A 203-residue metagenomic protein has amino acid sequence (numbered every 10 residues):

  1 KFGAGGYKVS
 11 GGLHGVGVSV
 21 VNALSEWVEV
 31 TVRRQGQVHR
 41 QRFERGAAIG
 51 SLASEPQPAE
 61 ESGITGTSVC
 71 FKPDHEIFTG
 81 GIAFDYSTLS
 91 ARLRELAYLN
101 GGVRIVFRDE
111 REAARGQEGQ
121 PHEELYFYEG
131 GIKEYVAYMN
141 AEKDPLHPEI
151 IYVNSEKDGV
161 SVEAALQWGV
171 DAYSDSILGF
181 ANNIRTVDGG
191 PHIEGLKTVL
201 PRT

Functional and structural regions predicted by a protein language model:
K1-F2, D144: Generic structural signal for secondary-structure transition and capping sites
F2-E129, Y135: GHKL-type ATPase core
S87, R94-L96, G102, V106-T203: GHKL/Histidine-kinase-like ATPase module
